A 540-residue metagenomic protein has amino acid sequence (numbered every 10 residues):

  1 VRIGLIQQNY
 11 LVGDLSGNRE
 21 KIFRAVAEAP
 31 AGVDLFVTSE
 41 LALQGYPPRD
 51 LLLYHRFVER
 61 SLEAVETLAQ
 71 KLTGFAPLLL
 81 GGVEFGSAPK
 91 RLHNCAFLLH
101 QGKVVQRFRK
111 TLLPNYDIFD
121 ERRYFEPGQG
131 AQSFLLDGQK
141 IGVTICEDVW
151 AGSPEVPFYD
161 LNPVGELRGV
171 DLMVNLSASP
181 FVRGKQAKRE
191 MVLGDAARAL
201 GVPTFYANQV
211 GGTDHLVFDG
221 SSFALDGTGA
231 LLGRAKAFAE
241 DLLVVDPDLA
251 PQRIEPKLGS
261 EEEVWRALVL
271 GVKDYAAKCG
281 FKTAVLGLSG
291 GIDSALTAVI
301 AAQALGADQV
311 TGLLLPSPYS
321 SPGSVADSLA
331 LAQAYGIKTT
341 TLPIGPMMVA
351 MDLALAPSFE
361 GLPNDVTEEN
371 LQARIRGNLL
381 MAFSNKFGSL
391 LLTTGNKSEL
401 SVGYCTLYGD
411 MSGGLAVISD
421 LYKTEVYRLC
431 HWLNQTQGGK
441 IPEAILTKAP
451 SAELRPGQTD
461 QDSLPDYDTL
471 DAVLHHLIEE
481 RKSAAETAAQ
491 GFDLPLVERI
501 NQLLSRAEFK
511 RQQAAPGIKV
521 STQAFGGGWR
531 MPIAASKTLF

Functional and structural regions predicted by a protein language model:
V1-G287, Q303-A307, L314, A334 (+1 more regions): Enzyme catalytic cores with a strong preference for nitrogen-chemistry domains
V202, G227, R253-G290, S294-F540: ATP/NTP-dependent adenylation/nucleotidyl-transfer catalytic domains that generate, transfer, or process NMP-activated
